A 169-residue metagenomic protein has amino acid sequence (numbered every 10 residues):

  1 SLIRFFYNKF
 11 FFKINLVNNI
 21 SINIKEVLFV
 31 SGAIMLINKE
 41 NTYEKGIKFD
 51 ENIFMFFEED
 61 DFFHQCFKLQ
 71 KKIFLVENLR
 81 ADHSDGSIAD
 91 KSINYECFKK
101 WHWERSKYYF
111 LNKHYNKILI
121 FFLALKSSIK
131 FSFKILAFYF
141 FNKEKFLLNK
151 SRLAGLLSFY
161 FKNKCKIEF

Functional and structural regions predicted by a protein language model:
S1-V27: Short, flexible, basic/aromatic active-site loop/helix in glycosyltransferases
F5, G32, H102-S106: Generic recognition of short, well-ordered alpha-helical interface segments
Y7, F11, I47, G86-A89 (+2 more regions): A generic structural signal for secondary-structure junctions that act as hinges or helix/strand caps at the edges
I20-N23, L28-R80: A short, conserved alpha-helix in the catalytic core of glycosyltransferases
V30-S31, S84, L153: Short glycine/serine/threonine-biased micro-segments
I37, T42, C66, K107 (+2 more regions): Structural element of the ATP-grasp superfamily
H64, K68-K150: Active-site-adjacent helix/loop segment of glycosyltransferases that harbors family-specific signature motifs
K145-F169: Membrane-interface aromatic/basic loop that binds lipid-linked glycans or pyrophosphate carriers, typified by
